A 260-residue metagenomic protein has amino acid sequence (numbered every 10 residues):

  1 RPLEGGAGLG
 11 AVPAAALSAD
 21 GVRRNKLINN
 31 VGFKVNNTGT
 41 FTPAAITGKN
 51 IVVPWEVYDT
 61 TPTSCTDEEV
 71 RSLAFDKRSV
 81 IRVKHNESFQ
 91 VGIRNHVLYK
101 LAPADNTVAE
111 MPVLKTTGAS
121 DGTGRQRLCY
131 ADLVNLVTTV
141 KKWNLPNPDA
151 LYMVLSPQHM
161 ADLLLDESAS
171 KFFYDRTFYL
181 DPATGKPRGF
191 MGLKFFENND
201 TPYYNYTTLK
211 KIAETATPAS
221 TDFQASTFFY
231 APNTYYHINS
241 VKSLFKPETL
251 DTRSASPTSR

Functional and structural regions predicted by a protein language model:
P2-A14, D20, N37-F41: Short secondary-structure capping/turn segments at boundaries of alpha-helices and beta-strands
G6, A15-V31, K49-W55, S72 (+2 more regions): Sequence/fold signature of self-assembling virion shell proteins
R23, N29, K49-L73, K77 (+1 more regions): Structured, hydrophobic secondary-structure cores that serve as assembly/anchoring elements
F33-N50: Active-site-flanking structural segment that lines cofactor/substrate pockets
A45-S64, S88, K100, A104-V108: A glycine-rich, hydrophobic loop/mini-helix early in the fold
V57, V83-H85, P257: Oligomerization/assembly interface segments of phage tail-like spikes and tubes
E68-K142: Alpha-helical scaffold segments that mediate packing/assembly in large oligomeric complexes
V108-A183: Extended, solvent-exposed, turn-rich assembly/linker loops in the middle of proteins
